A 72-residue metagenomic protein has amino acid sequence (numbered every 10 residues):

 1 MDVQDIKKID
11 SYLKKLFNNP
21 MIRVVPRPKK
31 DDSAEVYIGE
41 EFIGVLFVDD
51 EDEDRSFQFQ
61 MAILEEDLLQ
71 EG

Functional and structural regions predicted by a protein language model:
M1-G72: Terminal leader/tail segments of proteins
